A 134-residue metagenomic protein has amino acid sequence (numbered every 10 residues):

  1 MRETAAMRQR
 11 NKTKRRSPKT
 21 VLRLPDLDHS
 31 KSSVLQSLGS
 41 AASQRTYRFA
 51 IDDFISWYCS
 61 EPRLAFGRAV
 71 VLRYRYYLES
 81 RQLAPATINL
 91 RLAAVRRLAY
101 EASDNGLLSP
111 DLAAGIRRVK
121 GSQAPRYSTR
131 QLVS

Functional and structural regions predicted by a protein language model:
M1-K19: Intrinsically disordered, low-complexity and often Lys/Arg-enriched segments
E3, D28-A42, D52-Y127: N-terminal core-binding DNA-recognition domain of tyrosine recombinases/integrases
P18-K31: Short alpha-helical hairpin
V133: Short helix- or helix-capping micro-motifs that position conserved polar/aromatic residues at function-defining sites
